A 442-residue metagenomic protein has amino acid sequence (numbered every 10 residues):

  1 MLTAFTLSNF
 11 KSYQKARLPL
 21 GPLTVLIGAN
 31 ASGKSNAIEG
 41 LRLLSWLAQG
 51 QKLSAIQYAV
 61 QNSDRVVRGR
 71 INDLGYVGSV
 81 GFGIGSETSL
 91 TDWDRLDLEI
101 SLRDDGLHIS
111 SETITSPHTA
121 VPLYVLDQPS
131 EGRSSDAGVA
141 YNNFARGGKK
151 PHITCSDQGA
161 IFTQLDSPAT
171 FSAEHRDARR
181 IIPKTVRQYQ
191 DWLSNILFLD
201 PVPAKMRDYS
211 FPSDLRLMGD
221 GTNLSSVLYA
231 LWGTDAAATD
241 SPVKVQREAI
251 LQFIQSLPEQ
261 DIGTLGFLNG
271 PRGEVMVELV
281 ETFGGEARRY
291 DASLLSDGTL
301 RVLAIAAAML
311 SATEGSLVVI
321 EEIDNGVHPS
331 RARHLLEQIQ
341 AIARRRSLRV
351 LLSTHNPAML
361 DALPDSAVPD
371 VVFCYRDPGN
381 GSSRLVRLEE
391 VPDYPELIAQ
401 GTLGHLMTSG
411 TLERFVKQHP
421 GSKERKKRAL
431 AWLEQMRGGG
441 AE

Functional and structural regions predicted by a protein language model:
M1-Q14: N-terminal pre-Walker A segment at the start of P-loop NTPase domains
K15-G21, L310-T313: Phosphate-binding P-loop
P22-N62, R301-A308, E337-Q338, S353 (+1 more regions): Phosphate-binding glycine-rich loops of NTP-binding sites
E39-H108: Conserved P-loop NTP-binding catalytic core
V80, L107, S194, A367-D370 (+1 more regions): Short glycine-/polar-rich loops that comprise or flank the Walker A/P-loop and associated switch/sensor motifs
D92-Q252, S256: Electropositive, glycine-dotted interaction segments that contact anionic polymers or phosphate-rich ligands
E259, G263-L310, L317-S330: Conserved ABC ATPase signature
H334-E442: C-terminal lobe/lid and adjacent interdomain/linker elements of RecA-like ASCE P-loop ATPase modules
